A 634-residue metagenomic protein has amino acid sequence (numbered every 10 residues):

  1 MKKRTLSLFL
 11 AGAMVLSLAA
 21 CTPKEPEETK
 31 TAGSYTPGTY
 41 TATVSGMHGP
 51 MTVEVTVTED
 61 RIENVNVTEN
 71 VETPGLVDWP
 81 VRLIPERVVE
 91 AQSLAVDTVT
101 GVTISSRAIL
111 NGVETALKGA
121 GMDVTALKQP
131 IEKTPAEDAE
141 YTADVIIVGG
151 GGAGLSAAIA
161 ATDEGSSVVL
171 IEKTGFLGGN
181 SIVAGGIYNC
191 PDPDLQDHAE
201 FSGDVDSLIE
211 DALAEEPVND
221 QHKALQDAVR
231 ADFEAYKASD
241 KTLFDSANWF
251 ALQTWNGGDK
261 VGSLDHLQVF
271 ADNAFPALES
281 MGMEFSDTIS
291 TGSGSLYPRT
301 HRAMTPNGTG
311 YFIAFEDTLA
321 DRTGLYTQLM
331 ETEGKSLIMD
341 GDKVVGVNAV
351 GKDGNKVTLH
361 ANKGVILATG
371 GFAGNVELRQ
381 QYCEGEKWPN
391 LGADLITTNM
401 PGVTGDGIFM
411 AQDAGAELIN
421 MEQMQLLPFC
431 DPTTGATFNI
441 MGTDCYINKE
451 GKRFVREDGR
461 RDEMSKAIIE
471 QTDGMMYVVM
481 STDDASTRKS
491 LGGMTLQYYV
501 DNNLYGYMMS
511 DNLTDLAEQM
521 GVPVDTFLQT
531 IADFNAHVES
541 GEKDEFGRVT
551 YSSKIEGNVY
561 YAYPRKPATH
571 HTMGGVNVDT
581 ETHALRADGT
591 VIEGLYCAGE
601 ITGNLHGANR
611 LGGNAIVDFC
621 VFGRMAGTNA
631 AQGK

Functional and structural regions predicted by a protein language model:
S17-A20: C-terminal motif of bacterial Sec signal peptides marking the signal peptidase cleavage site
K30-I131: Active-site- and interface-proximal helix/loop "cap" or "latch" segments in soluble metabolic and energy-transducing
P135-A153, V169: Beta1/beta-strand and adjacent pyrophosphate-binding region of the FAD-binding site in flavoprotein oxidoreductases
D163-A184: Glycine-rich FAD pyrophosphate-binding loop
E215-H222, I408-M410, A414-V522: An anion/pyrophosphate-binding glycine-rich loop and adjacent beta-alpha core in soluble alpha-beta enzymes
K241-K356, N375-E377, I531, H537-G557 (+1 more regions): Conserved redox-cofactor binding core of oxidoreductases
S336, T526-N609: A glycine-rich dinucleotide-binding beta-alpha-beta segment and adjacent secondary-structure elements that constitute
K352-F429, F622-M625: Glycine-rich loop(s) and the adjacent beta-strand/alpha-helix scaffold that form part
